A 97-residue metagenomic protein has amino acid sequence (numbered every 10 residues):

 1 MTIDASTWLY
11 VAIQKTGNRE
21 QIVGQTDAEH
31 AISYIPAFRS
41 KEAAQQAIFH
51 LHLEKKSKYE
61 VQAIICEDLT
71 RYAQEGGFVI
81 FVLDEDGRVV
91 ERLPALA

Functional and structural regions predicted by a protein language model:
M1-A97: Conserved NAD+-utilizing ADP-ribose enzyme module
